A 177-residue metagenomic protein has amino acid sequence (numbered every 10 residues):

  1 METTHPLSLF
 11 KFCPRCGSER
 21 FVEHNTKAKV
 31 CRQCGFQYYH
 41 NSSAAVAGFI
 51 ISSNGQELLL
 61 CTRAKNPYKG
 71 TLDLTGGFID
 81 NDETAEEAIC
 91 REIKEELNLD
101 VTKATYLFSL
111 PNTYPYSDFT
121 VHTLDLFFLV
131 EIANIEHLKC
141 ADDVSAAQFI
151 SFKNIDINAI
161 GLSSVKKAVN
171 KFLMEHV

Functional and structural regions predicted by a protein language model:
M1-S8, G48, K171-H176: A broadly conserved sequence feature marking short terminus-proximal activation segments in nucleic acid-centric
E2-T3, N54-E95: Conserved Nudix-box catalytic region and its N-terminal flanking loop in Nudix hydrolases and closely related
P6-F10, K27, A44: Short metal-coordination and nucleic-acid-contact micro-motifs, chiefly zinc-binding Cys/His arrays
C13-C16, C31-C34: Short cysteine-rich clusters marking metal-coordination/redox-active sites
F21-V22, Y39: Short functional micro-motifs and their immediate structural scaffolds
Q33-L58, F78: Conserved N-terminal beta-strand and adjoining loop/helix that marks the start of the Nudix/MutT-like hydrolase domain
F108-H137: Active-site-adjacent beta-strand/loop module that shapes the phosphate/pyrophosphate-binding cleft
K139-V169: NUDIX/MutT-family hydrolases
